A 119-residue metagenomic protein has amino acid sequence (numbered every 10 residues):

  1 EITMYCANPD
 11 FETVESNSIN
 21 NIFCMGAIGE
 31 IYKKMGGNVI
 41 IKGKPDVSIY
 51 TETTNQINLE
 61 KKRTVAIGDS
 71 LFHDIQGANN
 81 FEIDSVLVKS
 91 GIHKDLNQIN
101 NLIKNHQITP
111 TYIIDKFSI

Functional and structural regions predicted by a protein language model:
E1-I119: Asp-based, Mg2+/Mn2+-dependent phosphohydrolase catalytic module
